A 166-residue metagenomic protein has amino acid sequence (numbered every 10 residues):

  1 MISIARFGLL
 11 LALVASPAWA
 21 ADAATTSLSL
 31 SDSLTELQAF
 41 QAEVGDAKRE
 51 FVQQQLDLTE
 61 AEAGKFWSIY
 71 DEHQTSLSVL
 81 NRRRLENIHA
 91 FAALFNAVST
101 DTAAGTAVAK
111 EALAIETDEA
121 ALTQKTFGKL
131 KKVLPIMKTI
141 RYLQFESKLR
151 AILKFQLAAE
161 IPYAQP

Functional and structural regions predicted by a protein language model:
M1-S3: N-terminal secretory signal peptides that target proteins for export/translocation
R6-S16: Bacterial N-terminal signal peptides
L10, L34, Q41-A42, L77: Helix-centric, low-specificity signal for extended rod-like, repetitive segments
S16-D22: Sec/Tat signal peptide C-region and signal peptidase I cleavage site
T25-S29, E36-A39, E43, A120-P166: Amphipathic, charged alpha-helical segments and their helix-to-coil junctions in extracytoplasmic/peripheral assemblies
L30, L37-Q38, F51-V133: Amphipathic alpha-helical segments
